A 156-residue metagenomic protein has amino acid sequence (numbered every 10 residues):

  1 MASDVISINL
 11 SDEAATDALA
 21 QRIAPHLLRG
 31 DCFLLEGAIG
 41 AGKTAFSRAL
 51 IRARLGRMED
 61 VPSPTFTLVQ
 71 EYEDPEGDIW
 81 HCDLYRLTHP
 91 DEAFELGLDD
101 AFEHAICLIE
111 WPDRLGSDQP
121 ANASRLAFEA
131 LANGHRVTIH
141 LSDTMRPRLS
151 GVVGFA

Functional and structural regions predicted by a protein language model:
A2-A20: N-terminal pre-Walker A segment at the start of P-loop NTPase domains
I6, P90-A93, D99-A156: Short phosphate-coordinating micro-motif centered on Lys-Gly-acidic
A24-G30: Phosphate-binding P-loop
F33-L35: Hydrophobic anchor at the beta1->P-loop junction of P-loop NTPases
A38: P-loop (Walker A) phosphate-binding loop of NTP-binding proteins
K43: Conserved lysine of the Walker
R57-Y72: Short beta-strand-centered segment that lines the nucleotide-binding/catalytic pocket of NTP-utilizing
